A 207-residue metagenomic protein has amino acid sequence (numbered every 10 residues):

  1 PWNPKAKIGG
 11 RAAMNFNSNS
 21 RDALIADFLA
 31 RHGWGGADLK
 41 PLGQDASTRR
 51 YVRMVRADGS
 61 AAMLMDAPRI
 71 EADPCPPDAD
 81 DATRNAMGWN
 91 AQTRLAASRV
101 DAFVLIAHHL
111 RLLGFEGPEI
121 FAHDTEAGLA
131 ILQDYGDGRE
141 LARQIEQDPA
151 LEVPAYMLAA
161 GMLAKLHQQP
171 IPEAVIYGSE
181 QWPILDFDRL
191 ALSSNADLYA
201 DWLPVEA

Functional and structural regions predicted by a protein language model:
G9-G10: Residue-identity detector for glycine
M14-K40: Juxta-kinase regulatory segment immediately upstream of eukaryotic protein kinase catalytic domains
W34-A57: ATP-binding glycine-rich phosphate-binding loop
V55-S194, L198: ATP-binding pocket architecture of kinase catalytic cores
I176-Y177, V205-A207: Inter-helical turn/loop segments and adjacent helix faces that build the functional surface of alpha-helical bundle
D197-E206: Active-site activation/catalytic loop segments of kinase-like enzymes and analogous catalytic loops in related
